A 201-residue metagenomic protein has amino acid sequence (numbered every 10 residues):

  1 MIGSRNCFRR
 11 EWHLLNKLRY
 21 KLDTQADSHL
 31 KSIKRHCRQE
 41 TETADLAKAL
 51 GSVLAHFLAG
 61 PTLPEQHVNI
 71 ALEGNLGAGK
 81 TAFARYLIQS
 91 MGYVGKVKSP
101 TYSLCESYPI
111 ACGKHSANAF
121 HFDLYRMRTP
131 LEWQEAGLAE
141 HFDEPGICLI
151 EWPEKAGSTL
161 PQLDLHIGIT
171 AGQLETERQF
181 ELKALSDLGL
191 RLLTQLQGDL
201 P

Functional and structural regions predicted by a protein language model:
F8, L15-A26, Q89, L131-P201: Short phosphate-coordinating micro-motif centered on Lys-Gly-acidic
H29-V53: N-terminal pre-Walker A segment at the start of P-loop NTPase domains
L54-Q66: Phosphate-binding P-loop
I70-L72: Hydrophobic anchor at the beta1->P-loop junction of P-loop NTPases
N75: P-loop (Walker A) phosphate-binding loop of NTP-binding proteins
K80: Conserved lysine of the Walker
Y93-S107: Short beta-strand-centered segment that lines the nucleotide-binding/catalytic pocket of NTP-utilizing
